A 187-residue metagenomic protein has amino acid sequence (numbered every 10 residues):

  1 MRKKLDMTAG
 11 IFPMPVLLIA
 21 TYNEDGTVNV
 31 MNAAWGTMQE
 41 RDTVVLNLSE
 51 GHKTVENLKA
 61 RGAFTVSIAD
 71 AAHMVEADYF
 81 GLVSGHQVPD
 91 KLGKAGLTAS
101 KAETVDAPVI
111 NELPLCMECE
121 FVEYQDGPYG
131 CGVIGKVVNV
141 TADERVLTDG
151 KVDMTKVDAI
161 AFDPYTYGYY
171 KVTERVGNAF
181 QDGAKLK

Functional and structural regions predicted by a protein language model:
M1-K187: Basic, polyanion-binding surface patches
